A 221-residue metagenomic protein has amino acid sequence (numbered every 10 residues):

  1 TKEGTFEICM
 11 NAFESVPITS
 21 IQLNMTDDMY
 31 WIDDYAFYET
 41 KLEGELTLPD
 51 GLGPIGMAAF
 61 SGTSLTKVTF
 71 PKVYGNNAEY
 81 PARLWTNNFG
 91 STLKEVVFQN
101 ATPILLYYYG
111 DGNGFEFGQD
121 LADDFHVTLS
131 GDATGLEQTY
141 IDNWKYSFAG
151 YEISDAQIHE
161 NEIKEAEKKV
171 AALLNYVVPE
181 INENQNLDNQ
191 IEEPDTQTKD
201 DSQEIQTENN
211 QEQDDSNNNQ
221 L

Functional and structural regions predicted by a protein language model:
T1-E7, V16-W31, K41-P54, G62-A78 (+4 more regions): Structural signature of tandem-repeat unit edges
E14, F98, A133, L187 (+1 more regions): Compositionally biased, intrinsically disordered low-complexity regions
I21-M25, A36-E39, D111-G118: Unusually extended, aromatic-enriched hydrophobic runs near protein termini
W85-N87, Y108-Q119, G135-A149: Short, aromatic/basic amphipathic alpha-helical patches
Y146-L221: Intrinsically disordered, low-complexity repeat and linker tracts
